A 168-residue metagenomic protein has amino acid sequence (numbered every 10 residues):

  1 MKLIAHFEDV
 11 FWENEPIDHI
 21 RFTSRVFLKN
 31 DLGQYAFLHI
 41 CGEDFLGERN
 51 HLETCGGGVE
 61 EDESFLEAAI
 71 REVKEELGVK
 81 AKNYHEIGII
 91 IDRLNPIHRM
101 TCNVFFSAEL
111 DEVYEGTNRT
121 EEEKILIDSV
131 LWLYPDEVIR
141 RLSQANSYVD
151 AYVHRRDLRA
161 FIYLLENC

Functional and structural regions predicted by a protein language model:
M1-V26, D31: Acidic, metal-coordinating catalytic segment for phosphate/diphosphate chemistry, firing primarily on the Nudix
R21, R49-T54, A81, T101-N103: Short connector loops at helix/strand junctions that flank enzyme active sites, especially segments positioning acidic
F22-S24, G33, C102-V104, D128: Change "...and in nucleic-acid phosphodiester-cleaving endonucleases..." to "...and in nucleic-acid processing enzymes
K29-Q34, E43-F45, E60, S107-E115: Short, charged/polar surface micro-motifs in flexible loops or helix N-caps
Q34-E75: Conserved Nudix-box catalytic region and its N-terminal flanking loop in Nudix hydrolases and closely related
K80-G88: A short coil-to-beta-strand element that immediately follows conserved catalytic motifs
D92-T117, L131: Active-site-adjacent beta-strand/loop module that shapes the phosphate/pyrophosphate-binding cleft
E115, E122-C168: Nudix hydrolase/Nudix homology domain
